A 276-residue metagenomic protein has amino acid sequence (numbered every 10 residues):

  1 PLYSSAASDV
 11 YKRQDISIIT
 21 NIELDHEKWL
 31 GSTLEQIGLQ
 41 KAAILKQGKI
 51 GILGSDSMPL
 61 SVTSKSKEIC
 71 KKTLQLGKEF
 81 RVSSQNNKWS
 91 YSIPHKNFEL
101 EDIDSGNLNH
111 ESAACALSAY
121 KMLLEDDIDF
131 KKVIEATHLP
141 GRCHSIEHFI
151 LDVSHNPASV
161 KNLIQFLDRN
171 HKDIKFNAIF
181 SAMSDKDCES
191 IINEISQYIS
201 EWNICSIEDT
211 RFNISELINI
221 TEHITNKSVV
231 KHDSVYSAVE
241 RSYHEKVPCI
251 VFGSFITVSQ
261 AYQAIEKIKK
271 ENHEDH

Functional and structural regions predicted by a protein language model:
P1-A7: Positively charged, low-complexity/disordered segments
S8-I18, I22, K96-E201: Nucleotide phosphate-binding/pyrophosphate-handling subdomain across enzymes that bind or process nucleotide phosphates
Q14-I103, N109, A113-I128: Acidic, Mg2+-coordinating active-site environments of NTP-dependent enzymes
N21, D56, F180-S184, S206-I207 (+1 more regions): Cofactor-binding loop segments of dinucleotide-utilizing enzymes, especially the Rossmann-like FAD- and NAD(P)+-binding
D56-C70, Q85-N87, I192-P248: C-terminal helical cap/extension that packs against the catalytic core of soluble nucleotide-cofactor enzymes
K72-G77, H144, I150, V230-H232: General small-molecule cofactor/ligand-binding pocket signal
S237-E266: A glycine-rich beta-strand to alpha-helix segment that forms a phosphate/ribose-binding loop at ligand/cofactor sites
E271-H276: Short, flexible loop segments at boundaries between secondary-structure elements
